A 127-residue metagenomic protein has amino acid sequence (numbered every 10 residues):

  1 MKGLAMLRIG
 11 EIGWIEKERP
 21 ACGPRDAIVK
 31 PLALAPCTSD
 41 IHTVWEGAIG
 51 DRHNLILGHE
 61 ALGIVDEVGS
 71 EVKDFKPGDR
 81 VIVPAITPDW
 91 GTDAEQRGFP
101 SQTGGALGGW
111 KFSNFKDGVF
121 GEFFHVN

Functional and structural regions predicted by a protein language model:
M1-L4: Short structural boundary motif marking the start of a folded domain
R8-G10, G23: Residue-level recognition of beta-strand termini and adjacent short loop/turns
E11-W14, T38-S39: Short N-terminal binding/cap micro-motifs at the start of the first secondary-structure element
G13-I15, D51, F120: Residue-level marker for the onset of beta-strands and adjacent loop->beta junctions in well-ordered domains
W14-E16, L62-I64, F123-H125: Conserved hydrophobic/aromatic beta-strand scaffold that supports enzyme active sites
P20-L34, W45-A94: Glycine-rich beta-strand-centered segment in the early N-terminal region that forms part of a ligand/cofactor-binding
S39-W45: Cytochrome P450 core scaffold surrounding the K-helix E-X-X-R motif and the conserved "meander" helix-loop region
P88-N127: NAD(P)H dinucleotide-binding glycine-rich loop of Rossmann-like/cofactor-binding domains, especially the beta1-alpha1
